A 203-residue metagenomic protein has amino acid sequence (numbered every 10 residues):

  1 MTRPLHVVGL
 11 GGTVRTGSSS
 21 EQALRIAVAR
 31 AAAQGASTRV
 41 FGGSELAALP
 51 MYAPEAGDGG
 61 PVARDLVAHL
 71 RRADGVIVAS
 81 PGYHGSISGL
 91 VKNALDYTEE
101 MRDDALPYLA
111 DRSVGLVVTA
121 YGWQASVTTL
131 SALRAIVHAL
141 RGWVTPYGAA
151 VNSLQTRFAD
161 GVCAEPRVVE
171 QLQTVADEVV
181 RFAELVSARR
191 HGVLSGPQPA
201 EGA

Functional and structural regions predicted by a protein language model:
M1-D104, C163-A203: N-terminal beta1-alpha1-beta2 submodule of the flavodoxin-like/Rossmannoid cofactor-binding fold
R39-M51, L106-Y108, L140-D160: Mobile beta-alpha loop/short-helix "lid" or hinge segments that flank ligand
M101, V117-A120, F158: Alpha-helix C-capping/helix-to-loop hinge sites
A110-S153, E170: Short, glycine-/small-residue-rich phosphate/pyrophosphate-handling segment
